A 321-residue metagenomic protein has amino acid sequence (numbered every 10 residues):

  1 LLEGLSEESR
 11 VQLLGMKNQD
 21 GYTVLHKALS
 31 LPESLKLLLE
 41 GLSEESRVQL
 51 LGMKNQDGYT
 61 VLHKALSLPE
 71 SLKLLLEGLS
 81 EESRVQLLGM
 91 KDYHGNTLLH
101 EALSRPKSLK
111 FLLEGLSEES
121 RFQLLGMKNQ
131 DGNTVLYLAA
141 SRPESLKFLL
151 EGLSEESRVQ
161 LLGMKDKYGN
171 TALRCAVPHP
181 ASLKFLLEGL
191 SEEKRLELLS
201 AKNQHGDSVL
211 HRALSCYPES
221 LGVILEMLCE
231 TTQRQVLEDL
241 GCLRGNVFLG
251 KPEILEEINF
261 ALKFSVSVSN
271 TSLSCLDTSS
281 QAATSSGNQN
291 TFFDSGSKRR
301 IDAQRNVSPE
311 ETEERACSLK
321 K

Functional and structural regions predicted by a protein language model:
L1-H205: Thr-biased low-complexity repeat/linker tracts and other Thr-enriched repetitive architectures
L113, L150, G250, V266 (+1 more regions): Generic detector of N-terminal low-structure segments
K147, K184, G222, E256-N259: Conserved positions within tetratricopeptide repeat
D207-L214, L225, Q233-S265: Leucine-rich solenoid repeat scaffolds
Y217-P218: Short coil/turn linking the two alpha-helices of tandem helical-hairpin repeats
F260, F264-K321: Non-Sec secretion/translocation targeting segments of pathogen effectors
